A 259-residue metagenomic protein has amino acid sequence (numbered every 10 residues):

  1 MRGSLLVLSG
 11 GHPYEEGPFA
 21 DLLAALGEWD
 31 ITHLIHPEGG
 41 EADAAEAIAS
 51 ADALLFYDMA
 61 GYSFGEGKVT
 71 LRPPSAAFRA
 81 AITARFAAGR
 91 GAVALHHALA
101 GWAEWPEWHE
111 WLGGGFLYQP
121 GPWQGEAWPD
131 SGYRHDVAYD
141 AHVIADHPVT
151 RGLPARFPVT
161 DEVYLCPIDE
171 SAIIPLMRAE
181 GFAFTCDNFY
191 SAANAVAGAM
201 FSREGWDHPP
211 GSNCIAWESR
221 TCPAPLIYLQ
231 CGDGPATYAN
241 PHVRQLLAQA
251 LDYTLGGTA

Functional and structural regions predicted by a protein language model:
M1-A53: Aromatic-Pro/Gly-enriched surface loop or interdomain linker that acts as a lid/target-recognition segment
R2, L95-A195: An acidic, glycine-rich "communication" segment
L6-S9, L95, L229: Short hydrophobic segments within beta-strands
H12-P13, E38-G39, A60-S63, A98-W102 (+2 more regions): Solvent-exposed loop/turn segments at secondary-structure junctions within structured extracellular/periplasmic domains
P37, R72-A76, P210: A conditional alpha-helix N-cap/helix-loop micro-motif detector
I48-W105: Short alpha-beta junction capping motif
N194-A259: Extracellular ligand-binding/catalytic regions of CAZymes and related secreted enzymes and adhesion modules
